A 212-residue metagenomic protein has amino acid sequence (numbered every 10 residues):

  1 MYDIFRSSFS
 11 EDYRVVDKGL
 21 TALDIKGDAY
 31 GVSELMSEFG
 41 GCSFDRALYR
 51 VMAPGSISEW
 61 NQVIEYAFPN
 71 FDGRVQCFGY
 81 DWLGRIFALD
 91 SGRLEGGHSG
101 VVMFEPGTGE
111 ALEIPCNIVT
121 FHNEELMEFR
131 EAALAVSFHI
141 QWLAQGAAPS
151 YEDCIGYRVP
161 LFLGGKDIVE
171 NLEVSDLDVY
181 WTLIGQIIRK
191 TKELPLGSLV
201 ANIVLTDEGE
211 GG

Functional and structural regions predicted by a protein language model:
M1-E95, R158-G212: A surface-exposed partner-binding patch
Q76, G100-V101, F138, A148: A residue-level detector for conformationally permissive "hinge/kink" positions
S99-S137: Compact, glycine/acidic-enriched structural inserts
F121-L183: An amphipathic alpha-helical core segment
